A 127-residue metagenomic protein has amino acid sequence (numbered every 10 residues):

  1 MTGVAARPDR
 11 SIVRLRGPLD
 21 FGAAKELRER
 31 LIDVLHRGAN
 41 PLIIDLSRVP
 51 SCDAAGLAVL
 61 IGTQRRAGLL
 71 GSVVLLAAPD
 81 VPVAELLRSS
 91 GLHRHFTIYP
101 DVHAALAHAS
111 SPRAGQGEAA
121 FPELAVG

Functional and structural regions predicted by a protein language model:
M1, D9, L46, G56-A58 (+2 more regions): Low-complexity, intrinsically disordered short peptide segments enriched in small/polar/basic residues
M1-E29: STAS-typified acidic loop motif
D9-R10, V73-V74, A78, P112: Long, contiguous secondary-structure blocks with strong helical propensity
F21-F96: Amphipathic alpha-helical interaction surfaces in cytosolic regulatory modules
L35, G68, L106, G115-Q116: A short hydrophobic/aromatic micro-motif that marks alpha-helical segments and, especially, helix-coil
T97-A105: Short acidic-hydrophobic, aromatic-tinged amphipathic segments that line or gate anion-handling sites
A107-G127: Intrinsically disordered or compositionally simple regulatory linkers and C-terminal tails in signal-transduction
